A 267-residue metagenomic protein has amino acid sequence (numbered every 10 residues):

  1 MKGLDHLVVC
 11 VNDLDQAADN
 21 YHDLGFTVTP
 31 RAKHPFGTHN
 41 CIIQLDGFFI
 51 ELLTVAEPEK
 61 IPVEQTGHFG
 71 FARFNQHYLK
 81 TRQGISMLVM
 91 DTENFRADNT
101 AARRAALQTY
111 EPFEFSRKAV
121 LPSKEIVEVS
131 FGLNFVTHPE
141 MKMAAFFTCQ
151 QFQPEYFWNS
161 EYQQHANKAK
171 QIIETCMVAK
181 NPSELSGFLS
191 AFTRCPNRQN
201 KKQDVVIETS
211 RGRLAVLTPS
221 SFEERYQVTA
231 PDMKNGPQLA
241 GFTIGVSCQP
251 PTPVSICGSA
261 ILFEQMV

Functional and structural regions predicted by a protein language model:
M1-L4, C10-T27, L45-E114, L121-V267: Glyoxalase I/VOC metalloenzyme domain signal
V28-H34: Conserved catalytic-core motifs of GNAT/GCN5-like acyltransferases
P35-H39: Short acidic/glycine-enriched loop/turn segments that link adjacent beta-strands
